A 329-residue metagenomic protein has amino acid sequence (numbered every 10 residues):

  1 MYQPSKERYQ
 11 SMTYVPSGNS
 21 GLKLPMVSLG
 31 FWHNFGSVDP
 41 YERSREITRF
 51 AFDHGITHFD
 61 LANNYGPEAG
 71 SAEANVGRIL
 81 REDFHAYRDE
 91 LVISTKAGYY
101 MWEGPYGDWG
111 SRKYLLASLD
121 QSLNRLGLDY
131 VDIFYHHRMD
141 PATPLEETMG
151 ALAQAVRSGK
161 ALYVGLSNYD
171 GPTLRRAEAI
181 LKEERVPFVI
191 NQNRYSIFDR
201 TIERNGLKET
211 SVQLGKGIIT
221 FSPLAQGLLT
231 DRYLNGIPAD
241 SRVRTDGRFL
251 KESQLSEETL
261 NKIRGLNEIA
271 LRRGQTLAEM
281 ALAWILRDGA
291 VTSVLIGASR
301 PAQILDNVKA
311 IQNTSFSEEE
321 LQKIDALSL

Functional and structural regions predicted by a protein language model:
M1-L91: N-terminal binding-site loop/beta-alpha segment at the start of enzyme catalytic domains that lines or forms
Y2-S11, T143-L329: Beta/alpha (TIM)-barrel catalytic core signal, keyed to glycine-rich beta->alpha loops juxtaposed to Asp/Glu that bind
G18-G36, S94-G107, Y130, Y135: N-terminal small/glycine-rich loop or linker at the start of catalytic domains across soluble metabolic enzymes
P25-L29, F59-L61, L91-T95, F134-H136 (+4 more regions): Hydrophobic faces of well-ordered beta-strands that scaffold small-molecule active sites in alpha/beta enzyme cores
F35-Y41, N64-A72, M101, D140-P144 (+2 more regions): Acidic-and-aromatic substrate-binding clefts and catalytic sites of carbohydrate-active enzymes
D39-A51, G110-L126, L174-E178: Short, acidic/polar
D39-R43, S71, N75, Y106-Y114 (+2 more regions): Alpha-helix N-cap and loop-to-helix initiation/capping positions
L123-T143: Active-site groove signature of glycoside hydrolases
